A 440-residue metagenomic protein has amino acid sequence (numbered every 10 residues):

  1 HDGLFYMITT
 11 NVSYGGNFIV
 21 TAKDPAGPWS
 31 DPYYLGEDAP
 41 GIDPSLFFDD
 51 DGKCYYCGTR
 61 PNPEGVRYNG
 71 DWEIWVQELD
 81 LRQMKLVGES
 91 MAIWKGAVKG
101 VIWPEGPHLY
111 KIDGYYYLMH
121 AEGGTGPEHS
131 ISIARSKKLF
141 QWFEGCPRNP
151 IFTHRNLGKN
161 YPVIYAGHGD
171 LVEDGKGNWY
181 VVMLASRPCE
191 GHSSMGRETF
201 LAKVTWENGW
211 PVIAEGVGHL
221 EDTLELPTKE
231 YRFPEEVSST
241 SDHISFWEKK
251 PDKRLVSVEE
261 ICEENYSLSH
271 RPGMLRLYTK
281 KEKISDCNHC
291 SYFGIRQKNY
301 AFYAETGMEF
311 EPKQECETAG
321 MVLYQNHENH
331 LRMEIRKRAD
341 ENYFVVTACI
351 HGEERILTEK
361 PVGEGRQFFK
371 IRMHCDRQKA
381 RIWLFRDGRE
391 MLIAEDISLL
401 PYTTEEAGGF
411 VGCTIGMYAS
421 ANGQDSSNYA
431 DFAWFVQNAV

Functional and structural regions predicted by a protein language model:
H1-V440: Carbohydrate-active catalytic/glycan-binding domains of CAZyme proteins, especially the secreted or lumenal ectodomains
